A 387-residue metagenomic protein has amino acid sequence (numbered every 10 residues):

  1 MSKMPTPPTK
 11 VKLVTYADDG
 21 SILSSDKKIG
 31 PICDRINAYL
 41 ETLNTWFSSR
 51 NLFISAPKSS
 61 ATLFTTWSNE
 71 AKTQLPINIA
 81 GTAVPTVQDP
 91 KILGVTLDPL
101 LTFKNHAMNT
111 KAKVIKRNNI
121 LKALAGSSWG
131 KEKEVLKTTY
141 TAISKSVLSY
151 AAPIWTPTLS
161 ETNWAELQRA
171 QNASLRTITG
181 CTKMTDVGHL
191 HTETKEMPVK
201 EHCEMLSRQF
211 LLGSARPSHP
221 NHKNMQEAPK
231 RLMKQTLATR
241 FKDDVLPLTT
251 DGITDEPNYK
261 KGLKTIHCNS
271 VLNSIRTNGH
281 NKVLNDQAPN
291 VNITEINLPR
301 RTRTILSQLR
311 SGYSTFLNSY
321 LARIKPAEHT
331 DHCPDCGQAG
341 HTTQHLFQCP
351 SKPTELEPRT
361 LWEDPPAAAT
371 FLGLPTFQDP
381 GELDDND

Functional and structural regions predicted by a protein language model:
M1-S24: Active-site palm subdomain of RNA-directed nucleic acid polymerases
P8, T82-I154: Basic, alpha-helical interaction scaffolds
A17-D19, F47, I92-L100, V114 (+7 more regions): Short, conserved catalytic/metal-binding micro-motifs enriched in Asp/Glu and His
G20-T45: Catalytic palm subdomain of template-directed nucleic-acid polymerases, centered on the conserved carboxylate motif
I29-D34, S49, F53-I54, L101-A112 (+3 more regions): Conserved, non-catalytic sequence blocks in retroelement Pol enzymes and Pol-derived host proteins
A38, L52-D89: Short, conserved micro-motifs composed of acidic
H189, T194-R310: Extended C-terminal regions of large enzymes
N290, T294-D387: Family-specific functional microsites
